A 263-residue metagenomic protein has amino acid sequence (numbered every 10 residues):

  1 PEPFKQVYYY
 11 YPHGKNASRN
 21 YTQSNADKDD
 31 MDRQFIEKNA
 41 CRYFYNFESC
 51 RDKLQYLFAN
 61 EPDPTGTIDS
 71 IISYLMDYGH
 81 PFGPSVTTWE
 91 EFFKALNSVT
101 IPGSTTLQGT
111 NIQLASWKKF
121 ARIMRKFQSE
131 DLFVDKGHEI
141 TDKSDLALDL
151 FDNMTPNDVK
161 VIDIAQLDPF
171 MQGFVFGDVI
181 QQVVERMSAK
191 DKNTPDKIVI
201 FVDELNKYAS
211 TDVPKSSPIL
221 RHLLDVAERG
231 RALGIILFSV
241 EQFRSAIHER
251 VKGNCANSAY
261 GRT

Functional and structural regions predicted by a protein language model:
P1-D225, A232: P-loop NTPase motor domains
P218-T263: Conserved ATP-driven motor cores of ASCE-family P-loop NTPases powering translocation/secretion/packaging/pilus
